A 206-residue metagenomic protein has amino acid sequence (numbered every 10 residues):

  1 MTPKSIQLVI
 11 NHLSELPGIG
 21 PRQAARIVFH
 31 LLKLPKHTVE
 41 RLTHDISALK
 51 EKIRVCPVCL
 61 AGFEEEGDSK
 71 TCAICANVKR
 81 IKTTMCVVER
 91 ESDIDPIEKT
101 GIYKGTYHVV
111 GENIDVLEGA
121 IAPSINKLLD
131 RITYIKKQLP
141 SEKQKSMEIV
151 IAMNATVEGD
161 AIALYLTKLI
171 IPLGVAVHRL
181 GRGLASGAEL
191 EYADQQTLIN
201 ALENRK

Functional and structural regions predicted by a protein language model:
M1-P17: Extended, structured, electrostatic nucleic-acid-contact surfaces
D45-I94: Cys/His-rich short segments
V58, F63, C72-A76, V109-I132: Basic, flexible Lys/Arg- and Gly-enriched helix-loop patches that mediate nucleic-acid binding at interfaces with rRNA
F63, M153-A163, S186: Acidic, metal-coordinating catalytic cores used for nucleic-acid/nucleotide bond scission and strand-transfer chemistry
T83-E89, S146-E158: Acidic beta-strand-to-loop metal/phosphate-binding motif
R90-K104, V110: Non-DNA-binding regulatory cores of transcription-related proteins, predominantly C-terminal effector-binding
L173-R182, E189-K206: Conserved phosphate-handling catalytic cores of large alpha/beta enzymes
